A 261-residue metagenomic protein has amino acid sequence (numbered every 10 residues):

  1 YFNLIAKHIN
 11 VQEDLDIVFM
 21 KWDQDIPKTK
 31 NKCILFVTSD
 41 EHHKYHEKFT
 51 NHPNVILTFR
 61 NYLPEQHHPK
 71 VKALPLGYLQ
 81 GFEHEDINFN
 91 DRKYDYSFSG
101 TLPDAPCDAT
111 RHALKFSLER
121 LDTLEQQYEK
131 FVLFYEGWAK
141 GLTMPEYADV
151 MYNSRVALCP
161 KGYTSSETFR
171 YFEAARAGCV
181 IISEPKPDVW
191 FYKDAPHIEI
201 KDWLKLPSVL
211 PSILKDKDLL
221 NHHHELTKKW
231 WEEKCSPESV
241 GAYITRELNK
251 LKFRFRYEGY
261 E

Functional and structural regions predicted by a protein language model:
Y1-E199, E233-G259: Nucleotide-sugar donor-binding catalytic core of glycosyltransferases
L118-L121, P207, K217: Generic N-terminal initiation segments characterized by hydrophobic and/or small/turn-forming residues
C179, K217-D218: Residue-level recognition of short, well-ordered coil/turn positions that link secondary-structure elements
H197-L204, I213-K217: Conserved acidic donor-binding segment of nucleotide-sugar-dependent glycosyltransferases
I200, L206, T227, Y257-E261: Hydrophobic transmembrane alpha-helix bundles
K205-S212, H222, L226, S239-E247: Alpha-helical elements of Rossmann-like donor-binding domains used by nucleotide-donor carbohydrate transfer enzymes
S212-I213, E233: Long, intrinsically disordered, low-complexity Ser/Thr/Pro-rich regulatory/activation regions of nuclear proteins
L219-E233: A short, well-ordered alpha-helix in the C-terminal region of glycosyltransferases
